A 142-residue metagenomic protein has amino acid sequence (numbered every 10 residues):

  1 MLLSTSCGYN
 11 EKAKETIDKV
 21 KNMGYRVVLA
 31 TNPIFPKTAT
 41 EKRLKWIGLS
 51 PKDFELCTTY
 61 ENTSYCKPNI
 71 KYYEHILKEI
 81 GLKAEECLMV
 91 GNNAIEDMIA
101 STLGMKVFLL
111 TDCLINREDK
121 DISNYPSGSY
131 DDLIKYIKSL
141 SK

Functional and structural regions predicted by a protein language model:
M1-V28, I70: Short, acidic loop-to-helix structural element flanking the phosphoryl-transfer center in phosphate-processing enzymes
L3-C7, P36, S64: Short, flexible loop segments at the rims of nucleotide/cofactor-binding pockets, characterized by
K14, D18, N32-I34, T40-K142: Asp-based, Mg2+/Mn2+-dependent phosphohydrolase catalytic module
